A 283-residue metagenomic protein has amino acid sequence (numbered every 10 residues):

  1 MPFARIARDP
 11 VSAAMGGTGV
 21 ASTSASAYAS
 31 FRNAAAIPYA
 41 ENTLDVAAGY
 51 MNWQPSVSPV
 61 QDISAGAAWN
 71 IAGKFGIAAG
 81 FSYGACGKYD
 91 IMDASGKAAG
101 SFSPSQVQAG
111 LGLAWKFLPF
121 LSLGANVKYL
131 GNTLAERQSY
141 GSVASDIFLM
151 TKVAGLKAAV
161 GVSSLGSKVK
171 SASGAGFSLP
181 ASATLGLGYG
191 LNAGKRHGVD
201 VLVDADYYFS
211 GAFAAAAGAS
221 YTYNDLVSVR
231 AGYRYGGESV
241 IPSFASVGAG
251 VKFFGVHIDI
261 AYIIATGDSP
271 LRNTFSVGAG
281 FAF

Functional and structural regions predicted by a protein language model:
M1-F283: Subset of outer-membrane beta-barrel
